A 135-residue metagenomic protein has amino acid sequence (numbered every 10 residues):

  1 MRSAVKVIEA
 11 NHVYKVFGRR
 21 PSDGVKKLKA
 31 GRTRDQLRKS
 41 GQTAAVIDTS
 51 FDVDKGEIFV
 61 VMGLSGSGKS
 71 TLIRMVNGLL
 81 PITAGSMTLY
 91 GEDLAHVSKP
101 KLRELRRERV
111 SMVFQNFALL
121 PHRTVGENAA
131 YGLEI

Functional and structural regions predicted by a protein language model:
M1-Q42: ABC-family P-loop ATPase nucleotide-binding domain
Q36-G41, L94-S111, I135: ABC ATPase NBD coupling module
M62-L64: The feature captures the beta-strand-to-loop junction immediately N-terminal to the Walker
N77: Helix-to-loop junction immediately C-terminal to a conserved catalytic motif
G85-D93: Conserved ABC transporter NBD signature motif
R123-Y131: Short coil-to-helix segment of the ABC ATPase nucleotide-binding domain corresponding to the Q-loop/switch region
